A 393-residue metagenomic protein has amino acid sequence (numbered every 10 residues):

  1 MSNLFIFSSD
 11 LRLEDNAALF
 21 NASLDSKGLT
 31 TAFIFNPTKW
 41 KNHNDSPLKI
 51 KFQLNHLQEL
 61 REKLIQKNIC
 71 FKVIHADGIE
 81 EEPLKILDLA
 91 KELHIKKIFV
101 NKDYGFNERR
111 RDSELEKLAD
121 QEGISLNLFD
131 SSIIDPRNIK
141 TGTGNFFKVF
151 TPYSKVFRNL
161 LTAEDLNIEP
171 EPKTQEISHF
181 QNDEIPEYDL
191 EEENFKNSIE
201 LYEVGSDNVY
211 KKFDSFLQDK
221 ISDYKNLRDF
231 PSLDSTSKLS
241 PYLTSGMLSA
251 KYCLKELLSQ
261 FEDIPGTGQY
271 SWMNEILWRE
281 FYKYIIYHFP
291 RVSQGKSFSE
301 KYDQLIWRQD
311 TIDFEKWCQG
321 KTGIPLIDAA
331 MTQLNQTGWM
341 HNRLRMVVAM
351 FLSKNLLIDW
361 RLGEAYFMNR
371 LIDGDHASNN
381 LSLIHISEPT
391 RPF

Functional and structural regions predicted by a protein language model:
M1-D165, T332, S378, S382: Trp/Phe/Arg-rich N-terminal binding region typifying the photolyase-homology
A17, N21, Y252, R343-V347: Short amphipathic alpha-helical face segments that pack within enzyme cores and frequently flank/anchor catalytic
K41-N44, N101, F195, T236-L239 (+3 more regions): Glycine- and acidic
F52, E82, G142, S235 (+8 more regions): Secondary-structure capping and boundary motifs in well-ordered enzyme cores
I124, N145-S297: Glycine/tryptophan-enriched, flexible segments
T267-Y284, L334-L383: Structured ligand/cofactor/substrate-binding pocket environments in proteins
N274, R279, K283-I327: Aromatic-anchored, charged helix-turn/loop surface patch used as a conserved interaction hotspot
I384-F393: Single conserved hydrophobic/aromatic residue that forms the stacking wall/gate of nucleotide- or nucleobase-binding
